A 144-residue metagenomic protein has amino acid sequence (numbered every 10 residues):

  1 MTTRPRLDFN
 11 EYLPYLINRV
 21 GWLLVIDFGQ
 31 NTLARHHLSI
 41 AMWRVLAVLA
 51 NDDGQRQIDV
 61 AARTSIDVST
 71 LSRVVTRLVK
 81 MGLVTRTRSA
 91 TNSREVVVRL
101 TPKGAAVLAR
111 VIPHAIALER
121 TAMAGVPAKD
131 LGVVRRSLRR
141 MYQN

Functional and structural regions predicted by a protein language model:
M1-H36: N-terminal leader segment of winged-helix/HTH proteins
M1-R6, A128-N144: C-terminal regulatory/oligomerization modules of transcriptional regulators
W22-T70, M81: N-terminal helix-turn-helix DNA-binding core of bacterial DNA-binding proteins
A47, R73, R136: DNA-binding alpha-helical recognition surfaces that contact promoter or target DNA
I58, R63, T76-R136: Charged, amphipathic alpha-helical coiled-coil/dimerization segments
